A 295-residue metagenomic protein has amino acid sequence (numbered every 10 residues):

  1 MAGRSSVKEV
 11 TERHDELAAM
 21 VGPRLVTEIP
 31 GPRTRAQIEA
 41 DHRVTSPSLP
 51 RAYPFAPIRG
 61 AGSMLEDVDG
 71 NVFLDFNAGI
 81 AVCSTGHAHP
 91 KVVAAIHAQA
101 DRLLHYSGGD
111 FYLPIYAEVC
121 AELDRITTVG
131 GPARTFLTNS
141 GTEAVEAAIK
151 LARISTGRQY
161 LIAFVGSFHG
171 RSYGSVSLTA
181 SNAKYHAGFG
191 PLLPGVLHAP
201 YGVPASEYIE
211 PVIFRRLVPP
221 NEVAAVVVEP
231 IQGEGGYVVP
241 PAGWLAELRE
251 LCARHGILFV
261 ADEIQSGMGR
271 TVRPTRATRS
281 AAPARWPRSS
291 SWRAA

Functional and structural regions predicted by a protein language model:
A2-A295: Conserved N-terminal phosphate-binding loop of PLP-dependent enzymes in the Aspartate aminotransferase
